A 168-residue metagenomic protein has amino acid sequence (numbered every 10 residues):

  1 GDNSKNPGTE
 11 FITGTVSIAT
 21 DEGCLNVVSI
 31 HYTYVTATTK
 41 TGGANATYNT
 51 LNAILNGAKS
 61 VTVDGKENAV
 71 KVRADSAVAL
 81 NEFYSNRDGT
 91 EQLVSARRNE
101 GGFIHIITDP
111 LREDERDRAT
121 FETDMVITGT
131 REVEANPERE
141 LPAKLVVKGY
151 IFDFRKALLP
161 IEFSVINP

Functional and structural regions predicted by a protein language model:
G1-P168: OB-fold and OB-like single-stranded nucleic-acid-recognition modules and their adjacent interaction interfaces
